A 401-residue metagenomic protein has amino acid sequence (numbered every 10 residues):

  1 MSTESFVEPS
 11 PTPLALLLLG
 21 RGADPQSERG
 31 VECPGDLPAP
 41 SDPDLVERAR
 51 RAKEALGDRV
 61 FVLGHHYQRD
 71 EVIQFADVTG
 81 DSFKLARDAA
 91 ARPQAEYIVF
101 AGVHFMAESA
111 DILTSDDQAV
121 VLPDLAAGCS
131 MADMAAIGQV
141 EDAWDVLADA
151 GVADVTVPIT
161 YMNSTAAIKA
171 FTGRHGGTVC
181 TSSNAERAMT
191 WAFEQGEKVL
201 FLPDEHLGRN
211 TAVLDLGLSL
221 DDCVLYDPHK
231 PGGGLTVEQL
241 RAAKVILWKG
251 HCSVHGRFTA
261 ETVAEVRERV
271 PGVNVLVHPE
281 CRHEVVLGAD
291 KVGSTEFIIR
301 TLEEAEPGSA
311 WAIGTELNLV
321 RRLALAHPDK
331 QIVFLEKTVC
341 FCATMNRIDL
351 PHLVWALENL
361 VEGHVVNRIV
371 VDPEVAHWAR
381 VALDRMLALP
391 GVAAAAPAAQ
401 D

Functional and structural regions predicted by a protein language model:
S2-G314, L319-D401: Active-site loop-to-helix "anion-binding N-cap" substructures in soluble metabolic enzymes
